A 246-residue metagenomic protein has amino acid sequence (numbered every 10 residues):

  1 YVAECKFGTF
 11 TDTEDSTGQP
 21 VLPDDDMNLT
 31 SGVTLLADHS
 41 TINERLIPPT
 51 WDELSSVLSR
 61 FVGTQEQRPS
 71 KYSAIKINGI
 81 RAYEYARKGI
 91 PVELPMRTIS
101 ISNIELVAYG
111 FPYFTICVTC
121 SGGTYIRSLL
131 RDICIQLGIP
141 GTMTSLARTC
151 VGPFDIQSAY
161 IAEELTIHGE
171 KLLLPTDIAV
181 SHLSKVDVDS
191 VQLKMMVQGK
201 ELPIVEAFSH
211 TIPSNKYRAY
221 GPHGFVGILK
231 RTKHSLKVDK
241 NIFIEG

Functional and structural regions predicted by a protein language model:
Y1-G246: Catalytic/RNA-binding core of pseudouridine synthases
